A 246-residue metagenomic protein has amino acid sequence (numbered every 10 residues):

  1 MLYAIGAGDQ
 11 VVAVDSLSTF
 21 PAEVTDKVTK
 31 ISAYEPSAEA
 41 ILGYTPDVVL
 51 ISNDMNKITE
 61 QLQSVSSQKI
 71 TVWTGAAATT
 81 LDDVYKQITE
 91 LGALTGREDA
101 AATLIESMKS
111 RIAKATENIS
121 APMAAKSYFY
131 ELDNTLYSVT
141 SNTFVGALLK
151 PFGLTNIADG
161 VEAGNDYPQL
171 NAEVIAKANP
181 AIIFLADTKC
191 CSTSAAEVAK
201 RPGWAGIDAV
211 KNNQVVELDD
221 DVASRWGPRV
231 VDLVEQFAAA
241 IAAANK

Functional and structural regions predicted by a protein language model:
M1, L17-F20, V48, D54-K57 (+6 more regions): Solvent-exposed loop/turn segments at secondary-structure junctions within structured extracellular/periplasmic domains
M1-I5, D99-F152: Basic- and aromatic-lined ligand-binding clefts that recognize polyanionic substrates
M1-Y44, V48-M55, L154-I157: A short, structured surface patch at a secondary-structure boundary
A7, V24-K27, S66-I70, F152 (+1 more regions): Short, structured coil segments at secondary-structure junctions
D15-F20, K27, S138-Y167: Alpha-helical, coiled-coil/dimerization segments enriched in small aliphatic residues
S37-I51, I70, N171-A186: Proline-aspartate-enriched helix->loop->beta-strand connector
I58-E60, A76-L94, A125-L148, C191-T193: Extracytoplasmic ligand-binding site segments that recognize negatively charged/polar headgroups
D83-A93, A102, I182, A186-K246: Structured C-terminal subdomain patch of bacterial secreted/periplasmic proteins
